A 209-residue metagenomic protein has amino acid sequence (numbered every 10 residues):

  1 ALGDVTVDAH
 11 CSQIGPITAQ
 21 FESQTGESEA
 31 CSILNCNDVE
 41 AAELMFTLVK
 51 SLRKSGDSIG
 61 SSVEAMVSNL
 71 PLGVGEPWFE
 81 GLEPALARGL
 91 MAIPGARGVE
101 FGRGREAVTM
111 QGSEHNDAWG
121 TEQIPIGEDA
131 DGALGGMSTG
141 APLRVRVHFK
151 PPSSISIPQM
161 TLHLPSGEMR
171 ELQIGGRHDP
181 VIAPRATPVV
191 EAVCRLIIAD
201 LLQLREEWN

Functional and structural regions predicted by a protein language model:
A1-V5, K50, K54-D57, L70 (+4 more regions): Generic secondary-structure signature for well-ordered alpha-helical cores
A1-W78: Glycine-rich, mobile lid/loop segments that gate access to catalytic sites or pores
Q13-S23, G112-H115, G167-L172: Short, mixed-charge aromatic SLiMs
C36-N37, M91-G95, E171-G176: Short, surface-exposed, polar/charged, turn-prone segments marking secondary-structure boundaries
V39, E76, E80, P84 (+3 more regions): Conserved structured core elements
L44-T47, A87, G95, P188-V189: Alpha/propeptide regions of enzymes that mature by internal proteolysis
S55-M169: Glycine-rich anion/phosphate-binding loop at the beta-strand->alpha-helix junction
P152-N209: Internal helix-turn-beta structural module
